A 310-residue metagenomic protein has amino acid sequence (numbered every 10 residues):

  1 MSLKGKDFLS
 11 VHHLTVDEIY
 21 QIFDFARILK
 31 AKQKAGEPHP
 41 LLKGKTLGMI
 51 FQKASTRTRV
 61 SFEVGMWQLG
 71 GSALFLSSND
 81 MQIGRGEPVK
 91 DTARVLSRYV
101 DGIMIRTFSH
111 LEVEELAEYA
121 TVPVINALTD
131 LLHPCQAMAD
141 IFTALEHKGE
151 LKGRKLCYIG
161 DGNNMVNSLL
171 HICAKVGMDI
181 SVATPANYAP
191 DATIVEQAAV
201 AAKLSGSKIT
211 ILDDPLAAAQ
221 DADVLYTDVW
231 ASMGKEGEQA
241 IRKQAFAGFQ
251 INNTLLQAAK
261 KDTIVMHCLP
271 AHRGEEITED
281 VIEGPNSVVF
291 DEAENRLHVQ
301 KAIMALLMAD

Functional and structural regions predicted by a protein language model:
M1-V60, V64: Positively charged, low-complexity intrinsically disordered leader regions
G36-L145, R273: Phosphate/diphosphate ligand-binding glycine-rich loop within oxidoreductases
L42-L47, K152-R154, D262: Phosphate-coordination loops involved in phosphoryl transfer and adenosine-cofactor binding
Q52-V64, K148-T227: Glycine-rich phosphate/diphosphate-binding loop of Rossmann-like nucleotide-binding domains
L69, Y99, Y119-T121, V176 (+2 more regions): Short, structured coil segments at secondary-structure junctions
V200-E279: Rossmann-like adenosine-cofactor binding region
D262-T263, L269-D310: Adenosine-phosphate binding glycine-rich loop
